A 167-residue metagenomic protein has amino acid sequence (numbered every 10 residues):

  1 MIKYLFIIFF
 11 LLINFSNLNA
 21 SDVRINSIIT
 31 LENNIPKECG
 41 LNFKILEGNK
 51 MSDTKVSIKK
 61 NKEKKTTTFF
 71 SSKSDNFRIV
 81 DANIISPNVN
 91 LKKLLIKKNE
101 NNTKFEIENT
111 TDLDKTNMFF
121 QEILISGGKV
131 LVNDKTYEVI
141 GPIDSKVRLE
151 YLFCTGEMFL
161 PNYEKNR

Functional and structural regions predicted by a protein language model:
M1-V23: Classical Sec-dependent N-terminal signal peptides that target proteins to the secretory pathway
N19-R167: A generic "folded-domain core" signal
